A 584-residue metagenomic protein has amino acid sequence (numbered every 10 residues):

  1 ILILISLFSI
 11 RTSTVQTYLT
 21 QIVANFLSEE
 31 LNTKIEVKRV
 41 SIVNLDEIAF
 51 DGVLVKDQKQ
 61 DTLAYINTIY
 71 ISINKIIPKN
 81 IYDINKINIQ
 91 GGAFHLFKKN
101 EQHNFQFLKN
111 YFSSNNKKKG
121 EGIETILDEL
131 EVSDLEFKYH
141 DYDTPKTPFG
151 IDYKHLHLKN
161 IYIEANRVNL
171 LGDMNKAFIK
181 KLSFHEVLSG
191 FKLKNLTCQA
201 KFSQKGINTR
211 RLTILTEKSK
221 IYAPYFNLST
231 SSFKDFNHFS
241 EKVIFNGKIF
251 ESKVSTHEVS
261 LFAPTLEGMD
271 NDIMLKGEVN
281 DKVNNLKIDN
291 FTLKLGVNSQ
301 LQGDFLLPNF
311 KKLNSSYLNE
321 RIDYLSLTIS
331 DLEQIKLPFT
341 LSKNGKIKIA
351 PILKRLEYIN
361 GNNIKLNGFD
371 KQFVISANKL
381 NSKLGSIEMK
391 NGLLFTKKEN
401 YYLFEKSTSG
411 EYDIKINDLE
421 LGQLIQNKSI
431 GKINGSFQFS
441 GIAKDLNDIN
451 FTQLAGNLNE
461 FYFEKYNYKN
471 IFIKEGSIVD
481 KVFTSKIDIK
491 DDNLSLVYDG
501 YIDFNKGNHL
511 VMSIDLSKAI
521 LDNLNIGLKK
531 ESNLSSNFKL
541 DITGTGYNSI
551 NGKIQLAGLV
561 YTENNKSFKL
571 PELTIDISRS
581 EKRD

Functional and structural regions predicted by a protein language model:
I1-L31: N-terminal type II signal-anchor transmembrane helix that functions as the membrane-insertion/stop-transfer segment
E29-G52: Short extracytoplasmic
E30-T33, K59-S72, T144-I163, S189-Q199 (+11 more regions): Amphipathic hydrophobic-ligand
L31-T33, G52-D173, F191, S219-S231 (+4 more regions): Secondary-structure transition motifs
V37, F50, I66, I84 (+17 more regions): Hydrophobic residues on conserved beta-strands that form the core of alpha/beta folds
R39, G52, I73-K75, G91 (+24 more regions): Residues on the solvent-exposed faces and adjacent turns of beta-rich solenoids used to engage binding targets
L127-F137, I414, A455-G456, I554-G558: Tryptophan-anchored aromatic micro-motifs
I179-S183, I207-I214, L286-L293, Q372-L380 (+4 more regions): Transmembrane beta-strand segments that form the barrel wall of outer-membrane beta-barrel proteins
